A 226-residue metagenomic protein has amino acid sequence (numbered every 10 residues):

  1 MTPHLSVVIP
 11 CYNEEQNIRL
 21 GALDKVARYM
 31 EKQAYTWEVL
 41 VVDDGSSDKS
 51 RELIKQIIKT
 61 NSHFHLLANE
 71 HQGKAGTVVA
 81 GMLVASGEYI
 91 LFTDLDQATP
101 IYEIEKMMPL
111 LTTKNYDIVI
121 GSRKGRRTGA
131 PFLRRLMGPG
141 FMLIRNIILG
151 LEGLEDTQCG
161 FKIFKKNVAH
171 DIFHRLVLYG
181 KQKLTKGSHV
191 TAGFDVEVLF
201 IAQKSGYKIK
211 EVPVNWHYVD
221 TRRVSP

Functional and structural regions predicted by a protein language model:
H4-S6, E38, E197: Cell-envelope/extracellular polymer assembly enzymes that use nucleotide-activated donors
E14-M30: Short, well-formed alpha-helical segments that are part of the catalytic scaffolds of diverse glycosyltransferases
Q16-L20, D48-I57: Acidic helix N-cap motif at the loop->helix transition within catalytic regions of sugar-transfer enzymes
W37, R51-V84: Conserved donor nucleotide-binding strand/loop of the catalytic core
D43-E52, Q97: A conserved acidic beta->alpha catalytic loop
N69-V84, Y89, I101-T185, A192 (+1 more regions): Acceptor/aglycone-binding surface of glycosyltransferases and processive sugar-polymer synthases
R175, V190, V196-H217: Catalytic donor-sugar/metal-binding loop of nucleotide-sugar-dependent glycosyltransferases
